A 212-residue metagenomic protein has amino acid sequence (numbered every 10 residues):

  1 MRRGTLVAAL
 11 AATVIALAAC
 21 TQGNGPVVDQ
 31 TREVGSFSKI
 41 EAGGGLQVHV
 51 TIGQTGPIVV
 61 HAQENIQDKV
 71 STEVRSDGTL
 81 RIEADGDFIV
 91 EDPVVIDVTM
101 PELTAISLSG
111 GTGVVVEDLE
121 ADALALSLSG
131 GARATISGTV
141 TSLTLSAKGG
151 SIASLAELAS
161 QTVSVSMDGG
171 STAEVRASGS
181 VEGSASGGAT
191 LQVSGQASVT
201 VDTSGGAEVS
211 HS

Functional and structural regions predicted by a protein language model:
R2-S109, G113-A125, S137-T144, L158-Q161 (+2 more regions): Acidic (Asp/Glu) and glycine-rich low-complexity loops/linkers that are typically intrinsically disordered
I136-S212: Short, surface-exposed interaction patches in beta-rich subdomains that mediate adhesion/assembly near membranes
